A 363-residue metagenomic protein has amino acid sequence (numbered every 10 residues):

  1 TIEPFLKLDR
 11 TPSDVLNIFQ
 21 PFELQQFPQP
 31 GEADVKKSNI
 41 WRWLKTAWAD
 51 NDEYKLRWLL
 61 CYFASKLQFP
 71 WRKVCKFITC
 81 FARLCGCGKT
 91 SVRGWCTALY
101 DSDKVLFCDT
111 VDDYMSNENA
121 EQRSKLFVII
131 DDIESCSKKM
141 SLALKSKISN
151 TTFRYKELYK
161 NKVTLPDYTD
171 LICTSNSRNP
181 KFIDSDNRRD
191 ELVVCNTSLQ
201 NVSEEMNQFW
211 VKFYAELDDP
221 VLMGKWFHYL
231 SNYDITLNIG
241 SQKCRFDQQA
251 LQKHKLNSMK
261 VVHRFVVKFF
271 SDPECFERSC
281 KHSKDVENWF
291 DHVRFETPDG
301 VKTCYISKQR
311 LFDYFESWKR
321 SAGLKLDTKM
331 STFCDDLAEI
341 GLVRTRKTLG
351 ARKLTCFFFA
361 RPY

Functional and structural regions predicted by a protein language model:
K7-I129, E191, F227-S231: P-loop NTPase catalytic core of nucleic-acid-dependent motor ATPases
E118-Q122, K156-T174: AAA+/SF3 P-loop NTPase mechanochemical coupling elements
L126-I148, P180-N187: Conserved AAA+/SF3 P-loop NTPase catalytic/coupling segment centered on the Walker-B
E134-S135, N176-P180, N196-N201: Conserved nucleotide-binding/hydrolysis micro-motifs of P-loop NTPases
S141-V163: Conserved catalytic/switch belt of AAA+ P-loop NTPases
Y159, D184-R189, C195-D218, W289-Y363: Positively charged interface segments
P166-Y168, I183-M259: Phosphate-sensing "switch" segment of ASCE/P-loop ATPases
Y233-P298: Conserved alpha/beta core segments of nucleic-acid transaction machinery
